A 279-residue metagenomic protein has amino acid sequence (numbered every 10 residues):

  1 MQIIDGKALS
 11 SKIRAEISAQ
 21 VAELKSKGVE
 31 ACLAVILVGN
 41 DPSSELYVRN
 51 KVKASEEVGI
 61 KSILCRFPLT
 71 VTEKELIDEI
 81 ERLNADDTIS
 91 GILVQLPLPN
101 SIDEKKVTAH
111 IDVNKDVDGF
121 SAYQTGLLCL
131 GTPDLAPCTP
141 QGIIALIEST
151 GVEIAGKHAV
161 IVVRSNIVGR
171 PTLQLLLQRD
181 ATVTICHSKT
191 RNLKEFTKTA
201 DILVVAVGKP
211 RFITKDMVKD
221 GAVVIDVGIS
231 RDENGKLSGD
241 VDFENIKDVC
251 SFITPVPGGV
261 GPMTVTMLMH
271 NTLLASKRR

Functional and structural regions predicted by a protein language model:
M1-V29: Positively charged, low-complexity intrinsically disordered leader regions
E30-C32, K157-H158: Residues that mark the start of a beta-strand
A31-G39: Short beta-strand segments enriched in small/hydrophobic residues
N40-V52, D134-V223, V227, D232 (+1 more regions): Glycine-rich phosphate/diphosphate-binding loop of Rossmann-like nucleotide-binding domains
S55-L69, V183-I185: Short beta-strand elements in bilobed, periplasmic/extracellular small-molecule ligand-binding domains
E75-D87: Short, well-structured alpha-helical segments in soluble
L93-I154, F196: Anion-binding alpha/beta catalytic cores of soluble intermediary-metabolism enzymes, centered on
E104-S121, T125, G228-R279: Rossmann-fold NAD(P)-binding glycine/threonine-rich loop
